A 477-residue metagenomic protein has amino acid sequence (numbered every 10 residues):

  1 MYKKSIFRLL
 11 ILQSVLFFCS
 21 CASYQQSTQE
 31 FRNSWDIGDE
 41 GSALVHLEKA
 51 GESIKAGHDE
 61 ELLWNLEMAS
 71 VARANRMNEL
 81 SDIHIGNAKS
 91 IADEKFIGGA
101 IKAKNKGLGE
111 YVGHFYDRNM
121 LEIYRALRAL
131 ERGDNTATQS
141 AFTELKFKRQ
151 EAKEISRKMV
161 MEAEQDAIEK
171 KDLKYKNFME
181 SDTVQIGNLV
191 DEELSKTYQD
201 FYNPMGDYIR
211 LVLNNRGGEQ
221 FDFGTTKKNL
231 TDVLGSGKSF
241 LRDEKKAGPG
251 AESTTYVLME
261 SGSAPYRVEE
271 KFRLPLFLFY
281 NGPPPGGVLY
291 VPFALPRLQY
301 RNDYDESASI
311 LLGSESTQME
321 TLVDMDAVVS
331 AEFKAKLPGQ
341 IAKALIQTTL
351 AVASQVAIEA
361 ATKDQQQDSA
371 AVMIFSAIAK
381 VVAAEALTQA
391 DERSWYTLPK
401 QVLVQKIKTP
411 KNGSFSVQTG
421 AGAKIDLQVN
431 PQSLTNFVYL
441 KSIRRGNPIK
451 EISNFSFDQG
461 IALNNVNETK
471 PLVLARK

Functional and structural regions predicted by a protein language model:
F18-S42: Bacterial Sec signal peptide processing site at the extreme N-terminus
Y24, K55, D59-L63, V112-N119 (+2 more regions): Start-of-helix signal in alpha-solenoid helical-repeat scaffolds, especially tetratricopeptide repeats
Q29, E60, E67, V71-A74 (+4 more regions): "A position-specific structural signal for the A-helix of alpha-solenoid helical repeats
A43, S81, T138, F223-T226: Single-residue signature of alpha-solenoid repeat helices
I54-K55, A92, K148-S156, V233-K238: Alpha-helical junction/boundary sensor with strong preference for TPR arrays
K95, G99-A100, I168-V190, P265 (+3 more regions): Glycine- and small hydrophobic-rich membrane-insertion segments that are intrinsically disordered in solution
M205-G313, E320-D324: Membrane-inserting hydrophobic helices used for pore formation or membrane fusion
V356, A360-K477: C-terminal soluble interaction/assembly domains
